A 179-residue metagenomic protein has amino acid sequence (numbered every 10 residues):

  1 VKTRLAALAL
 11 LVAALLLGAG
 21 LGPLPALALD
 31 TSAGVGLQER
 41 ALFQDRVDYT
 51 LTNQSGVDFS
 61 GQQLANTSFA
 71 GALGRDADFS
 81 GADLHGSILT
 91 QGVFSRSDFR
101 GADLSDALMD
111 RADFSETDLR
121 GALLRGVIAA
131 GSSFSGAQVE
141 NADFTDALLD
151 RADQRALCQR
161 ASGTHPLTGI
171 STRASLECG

Functional and structural regions predicted by a protein language model:
K2-A6, L10, L17-G179: Tandem repeat scaffolds
